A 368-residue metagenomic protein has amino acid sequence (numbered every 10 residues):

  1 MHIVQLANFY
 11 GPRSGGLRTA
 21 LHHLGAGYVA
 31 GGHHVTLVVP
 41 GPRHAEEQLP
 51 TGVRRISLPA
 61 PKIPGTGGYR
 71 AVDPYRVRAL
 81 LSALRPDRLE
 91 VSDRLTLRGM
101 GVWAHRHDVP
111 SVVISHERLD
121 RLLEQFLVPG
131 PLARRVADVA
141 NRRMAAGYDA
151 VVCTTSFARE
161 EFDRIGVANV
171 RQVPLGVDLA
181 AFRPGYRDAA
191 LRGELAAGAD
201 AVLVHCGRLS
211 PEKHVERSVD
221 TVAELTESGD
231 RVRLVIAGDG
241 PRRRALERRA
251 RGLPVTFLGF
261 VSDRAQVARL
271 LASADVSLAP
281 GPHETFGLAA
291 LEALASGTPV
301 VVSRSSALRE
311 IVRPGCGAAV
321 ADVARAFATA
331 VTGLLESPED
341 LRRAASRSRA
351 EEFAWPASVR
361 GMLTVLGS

Functional and structural regions predicted by a protein language model:
I56-S57, R134, D138-R187, A197-G198: Donor nucleotide-sugar binding/catalytic pocket of nucleotide-sugar-dependent glycosyltransferases
V72, P110, R121-R143: Nucleotide-sugar donor phosphate/pyrophosphate-binding loop at the beta->alpha transition of glycosyltransferases
L81, A145, F260, R269-A274: Short alpha-helical donor nucleotide-sugar binding micro-motif in glycosyltransferases
A196-A223, V235: Conserved donor-binding/catalytic core segment of Leloir-type glycosyltransferases
R244-V261, A265: Nucleotide-activated donor-binding/catalytic signature segment of Leloir-type glycosyltransferases, i.e., the conserved
F257, P314-R325, T332-P338: Conserved acidic donor-binding segment of nucleotide-sugar-dependent glycosyltransferases
P282: Aromatic "clamp/platform" in nucleotide-sugar-dependent glycosyltransferases that forms part of the donor/acceptor
P299-V302: Short hydrophobic beta-strand element within catalytic cores of glycosyltransferases and related nucleotide-activated
